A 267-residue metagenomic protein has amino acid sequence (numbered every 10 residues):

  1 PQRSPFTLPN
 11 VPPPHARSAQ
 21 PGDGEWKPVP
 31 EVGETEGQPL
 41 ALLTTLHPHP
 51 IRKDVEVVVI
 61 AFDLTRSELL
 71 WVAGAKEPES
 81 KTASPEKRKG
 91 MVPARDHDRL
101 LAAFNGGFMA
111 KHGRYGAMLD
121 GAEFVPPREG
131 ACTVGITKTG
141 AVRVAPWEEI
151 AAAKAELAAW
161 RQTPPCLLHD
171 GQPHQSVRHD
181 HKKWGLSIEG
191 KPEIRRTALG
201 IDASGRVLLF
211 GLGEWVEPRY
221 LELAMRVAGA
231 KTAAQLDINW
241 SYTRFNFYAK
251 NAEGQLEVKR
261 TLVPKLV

Functional and structural regions predicted by a protein language model:
P1, W184-G185, Q255-L256: Short, structured coil/loop segments at alpha-helix boundaries
P1-V125: Zymogen propeptides
T7, T35, T44-T45, T65 (+8 more regions): Residue-identity detector for threonine
I60-F62, L199, R219, F245: Short beta-strand element of the conserved SAM-dependent methyltransferase core
A73-V227: Aspartyl protease catalytic domain
L209-G211, V216-K265: C-terminal soluble interaction/assembly domains
